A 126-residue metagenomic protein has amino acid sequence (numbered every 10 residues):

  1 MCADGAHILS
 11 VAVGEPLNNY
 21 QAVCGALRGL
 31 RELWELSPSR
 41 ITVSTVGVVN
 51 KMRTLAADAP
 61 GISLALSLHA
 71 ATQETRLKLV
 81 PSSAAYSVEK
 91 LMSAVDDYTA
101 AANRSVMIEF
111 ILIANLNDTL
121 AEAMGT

Functional and structural regions predicted by a protein language model:
C2-T126: Conserved AdoMet/S-adenosylmethionine-binding subsite of the radical SAM
